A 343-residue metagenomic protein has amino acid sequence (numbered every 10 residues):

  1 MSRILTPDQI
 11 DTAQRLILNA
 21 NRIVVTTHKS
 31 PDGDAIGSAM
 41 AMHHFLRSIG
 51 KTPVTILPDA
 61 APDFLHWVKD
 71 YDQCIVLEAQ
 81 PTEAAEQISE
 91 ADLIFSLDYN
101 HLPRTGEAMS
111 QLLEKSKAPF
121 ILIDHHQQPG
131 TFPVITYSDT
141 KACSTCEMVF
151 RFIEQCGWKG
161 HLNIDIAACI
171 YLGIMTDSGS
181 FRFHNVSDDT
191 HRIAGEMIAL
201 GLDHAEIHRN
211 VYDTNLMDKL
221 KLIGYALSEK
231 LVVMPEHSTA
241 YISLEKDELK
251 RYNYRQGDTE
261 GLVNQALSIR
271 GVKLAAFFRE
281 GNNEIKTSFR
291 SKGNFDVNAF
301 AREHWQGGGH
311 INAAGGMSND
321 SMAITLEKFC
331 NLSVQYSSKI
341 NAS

Functional and structural regions predicted by a protein language model:
S2-K29, G37-K69, Q73, A84-A85 (+3 more regions): Hydrophobic helix-and-loop "lid/oligomerization" segment in the mid-to-C-terminal part of catalytic domains
S30-P31, Y99-L102, H126-Q128, K246-D247 (+1 more regions): Short glycine-rich anion-binding loops that position phosphate/pyrophosphate groups of nucleotides and phosphorylated
G33-A39, L102-G106: Short glycine/serine/threonine-rich phosphate/pyrophosphate-binding segments that cradle anionic phosphate groups
I36, A167-Y171, V263: Alpha-helical structural signal
G37, W67-K69, E107-A108, F132-I135 (+1 more regions): Short acidic, glycine/serine/threonine-rich loops at helix termini
A41-H43, Q111-E114, S138-D139, R192: Glycine-rich, phosphate-binding/catalytic loops in enzymes
I75-V134: Active-site cofactor/cluster-binding pocket
I123-I193: Short alpha-helices
